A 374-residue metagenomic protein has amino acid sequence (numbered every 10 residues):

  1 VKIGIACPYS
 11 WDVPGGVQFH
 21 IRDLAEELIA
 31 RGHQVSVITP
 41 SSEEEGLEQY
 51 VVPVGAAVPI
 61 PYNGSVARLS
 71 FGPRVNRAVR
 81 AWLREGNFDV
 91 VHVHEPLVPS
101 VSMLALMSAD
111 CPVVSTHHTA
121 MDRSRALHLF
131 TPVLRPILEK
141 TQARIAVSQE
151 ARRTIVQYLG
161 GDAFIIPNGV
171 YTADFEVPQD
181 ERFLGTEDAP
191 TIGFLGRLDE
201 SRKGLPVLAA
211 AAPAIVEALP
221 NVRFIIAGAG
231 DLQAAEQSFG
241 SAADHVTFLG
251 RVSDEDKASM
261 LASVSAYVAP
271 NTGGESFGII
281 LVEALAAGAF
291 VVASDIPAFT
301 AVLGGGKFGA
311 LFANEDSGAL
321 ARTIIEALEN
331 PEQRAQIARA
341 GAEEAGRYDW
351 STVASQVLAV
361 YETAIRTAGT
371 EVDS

Functional and structural regions predicted by a protein language model:
C7-D12, I21-R22, E26-R74, G230-L232: N-terminal strand-loop element at the rim of the active site of nucleotide-sugar-dependent glycosyltransferases
S41, E150, G169: Carbohydrate-associated surface elements
R125, R153, V170-E187: Acidic anion/phosphate-binding donor-loop and adjacent secondary structure in glycosyltransferase catalytic cores
F183-K203, A209-P213: Conserved donor-binding/catalytic core segment of Leloir-type glycosyltransferases
V216, A319, E326, Q333-R347 (+1 more regions): A short, well-ordered alpha-helix in the C-terminal region of glycosyltransferases
A234-S259: Nucleotide-activated donor-binding/catalytic signature segment of Leloir-type glycosyltransferases, i.e., the conserved
A266, F290-A293: Short hydrophobic beta-strand element within catalytic cores of glycosyltransferases and related nucleotide-activated
G305-S317, E326-E332: Conserved acidic donor-binding segment of nucleotide-sugar-dependent glycosyltransferases
